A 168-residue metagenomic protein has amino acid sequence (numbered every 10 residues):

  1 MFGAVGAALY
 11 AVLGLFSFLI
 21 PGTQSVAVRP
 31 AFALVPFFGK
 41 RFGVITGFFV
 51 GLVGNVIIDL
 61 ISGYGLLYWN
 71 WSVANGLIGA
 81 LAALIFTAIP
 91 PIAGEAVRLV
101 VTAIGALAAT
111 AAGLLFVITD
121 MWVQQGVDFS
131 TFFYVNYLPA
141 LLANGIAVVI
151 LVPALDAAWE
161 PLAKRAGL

Functional and structural regions predicted by a protein language model:
M1-R41, I45-T46: Hydrophobic transmembrane alpha-helices
A7-A11, N55, N75, T110: Residue-level recognition of pore/gate-forming positions within transmembrane alpha-helices of multi-pass
A11-L15, P36-F37, V56-L60, A80 (+2 more regions): Alpha-helical transmembrane segments of multipass membrane proteins
F18-R29, G63-N70, P90-L168: Membrane-embedded alpha-helical hairpins and interfacial helices in multi-pass inner-membrane proteins
L34, L77, L81, L115-F116 (+1 more regions): Hydrophobic/aromatic residues in alpha-helical transmembrane segments
G39, G79-T87, V152, D156 (+1 more regions): Hydrophobic transmembrane alpha-helices
I45-V53: Transmembrane-helix signature of polytopic, membrane-embedded enzymes that assemble or transfer cell-envelope glycans
N55-I92: Helix-adjacent hinge/juxtasegments
